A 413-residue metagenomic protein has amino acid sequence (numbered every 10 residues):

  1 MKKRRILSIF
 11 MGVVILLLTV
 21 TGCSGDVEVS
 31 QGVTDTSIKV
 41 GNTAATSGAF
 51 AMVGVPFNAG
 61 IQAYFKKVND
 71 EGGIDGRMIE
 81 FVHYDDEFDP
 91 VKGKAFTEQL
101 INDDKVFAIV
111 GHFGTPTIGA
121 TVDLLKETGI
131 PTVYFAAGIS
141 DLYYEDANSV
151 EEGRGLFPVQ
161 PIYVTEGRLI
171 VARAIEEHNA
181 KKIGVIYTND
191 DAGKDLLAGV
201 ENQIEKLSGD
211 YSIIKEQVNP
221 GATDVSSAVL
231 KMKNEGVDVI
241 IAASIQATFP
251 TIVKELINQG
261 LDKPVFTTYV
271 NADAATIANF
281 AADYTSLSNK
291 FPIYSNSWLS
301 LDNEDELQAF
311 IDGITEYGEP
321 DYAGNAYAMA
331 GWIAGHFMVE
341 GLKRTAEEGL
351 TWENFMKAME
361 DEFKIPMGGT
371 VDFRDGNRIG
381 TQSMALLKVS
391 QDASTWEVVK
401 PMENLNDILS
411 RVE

Functional and structural regions predicted by a protein language model:
M1-K39, D70, N404-E413: Short, low-complexity disordered leader/linker segments with a strong preference for bacterial N-terminal type II
G25-V29, S37, M52-A59, E71-E145 (+4 more regions): Beta-alpha junction/loop-to-helix N-cap segments that form part of ligand/metal-binding clefts
S30-D35, G41-Q62, Y84-V91, F113-G114 (+2 more regions): Extracytoplasmic "Venus flytrap"
T46-A49, V53, F57-Y64, G93-T97 (+15 more regions): Stable alpha-helical elements in mature extracytoplasmic
Q62, K66-G73, E98-V106, V122-I130 (+7 more regions): Sec-exported extracytoplasmic/periplasmic mature domains
V106-E216, P264-N289: Extracytoplasmic ligand/sensor domains, especially the bilobed periplasmic-binding protein
L256-W332, V389, N406: Extracellular/periplasmic periplasmic-binding protein-like sensory domains
E316-A328, V339-W396: Segments of small-molecule ligand-sensing domains
